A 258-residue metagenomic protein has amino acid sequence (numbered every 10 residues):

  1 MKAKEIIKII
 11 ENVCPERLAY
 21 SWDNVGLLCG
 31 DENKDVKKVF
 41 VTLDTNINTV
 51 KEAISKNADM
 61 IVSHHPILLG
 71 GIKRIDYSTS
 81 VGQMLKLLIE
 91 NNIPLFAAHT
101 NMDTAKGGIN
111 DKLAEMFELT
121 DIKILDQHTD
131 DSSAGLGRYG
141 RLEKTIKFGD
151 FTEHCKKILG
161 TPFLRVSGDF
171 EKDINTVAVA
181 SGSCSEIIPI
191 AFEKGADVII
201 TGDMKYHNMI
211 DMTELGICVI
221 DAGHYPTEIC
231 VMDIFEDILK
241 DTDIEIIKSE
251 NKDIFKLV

Functional and structural regions predicted by a protein language model:
M1-V258: Active-site catalytic microenvironments in core metabolic enzymes, especially phosphate/sugar-handling
